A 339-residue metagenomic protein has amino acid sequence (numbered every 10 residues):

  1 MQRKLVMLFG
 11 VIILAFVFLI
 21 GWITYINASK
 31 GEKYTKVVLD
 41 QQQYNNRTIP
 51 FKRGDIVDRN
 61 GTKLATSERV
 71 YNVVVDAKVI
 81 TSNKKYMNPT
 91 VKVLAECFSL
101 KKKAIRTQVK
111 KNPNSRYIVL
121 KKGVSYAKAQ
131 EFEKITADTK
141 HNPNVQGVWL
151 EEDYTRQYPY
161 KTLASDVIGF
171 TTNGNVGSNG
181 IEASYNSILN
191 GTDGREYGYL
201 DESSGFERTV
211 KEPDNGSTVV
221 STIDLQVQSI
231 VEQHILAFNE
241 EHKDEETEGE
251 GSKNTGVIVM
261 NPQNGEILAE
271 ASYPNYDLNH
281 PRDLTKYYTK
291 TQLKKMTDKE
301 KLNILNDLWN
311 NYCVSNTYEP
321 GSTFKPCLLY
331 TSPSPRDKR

Functional and structural regions predicted by a protein language model:
M1-Y287, T317: Periplasmic/cell-envelope proteins involved in peptidoglycan metabolism and beta-lactam response
F18-G21, F324, R336: Residue-level micro-sites within transmembrane alpha helices that shape and flank functional polar/acidic positions
E68, G321-L329: Active/ligand-binding-proximal structured segments within catalytic/core domains that scaffold catalytic residues
V220, K253-N254, K290-Q292, L305-F324: Short active-site loop at a secondary-structure junction that contains or immediately precedes the catalytic residue(s)
R282-L308: Charged, glycine/proline-rich intrinsically disordered loops and linkers
Y330-R339: Single conserved hydrophobic/aromatic residue that forms the stacking wall/gate of nucleotide- or nucleobase-binding
